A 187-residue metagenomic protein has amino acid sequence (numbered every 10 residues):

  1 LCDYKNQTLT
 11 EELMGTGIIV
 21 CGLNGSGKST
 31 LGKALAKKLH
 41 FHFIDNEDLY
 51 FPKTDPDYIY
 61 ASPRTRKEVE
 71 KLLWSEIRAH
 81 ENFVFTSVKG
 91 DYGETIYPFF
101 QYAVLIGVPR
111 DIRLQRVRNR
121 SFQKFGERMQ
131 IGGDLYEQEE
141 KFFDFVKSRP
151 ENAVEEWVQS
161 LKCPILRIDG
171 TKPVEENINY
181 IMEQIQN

Functional and structural regions predicted by a protein language model:
G15-G17, E81: Pre-Walker A (Motif I) flank of P-loop NTPase domains
V20: Hydrophobic anchor at the beta1->P-loop junction of P-loop NTPases
L23: P-loop (Walker A) phosphate-binding loop of NTP-binding proteins
S26: ATP-binding Walker
S29: Walker A/P-loop
K33, K37-S75: Conserved substrate/cofactor phosphate-moiety recognition/catalytic segment in nucleotide-dependent phosphotransferases
F99-R120: Conserved phosphate-donor/acceptor-positioning beta-strand/loop module used by diverse small-molecule
G126-N177: Small-molecule kinase domains that catalyze NTP-dependent phosphoryl transfer to phosphate-bearing small molecules
